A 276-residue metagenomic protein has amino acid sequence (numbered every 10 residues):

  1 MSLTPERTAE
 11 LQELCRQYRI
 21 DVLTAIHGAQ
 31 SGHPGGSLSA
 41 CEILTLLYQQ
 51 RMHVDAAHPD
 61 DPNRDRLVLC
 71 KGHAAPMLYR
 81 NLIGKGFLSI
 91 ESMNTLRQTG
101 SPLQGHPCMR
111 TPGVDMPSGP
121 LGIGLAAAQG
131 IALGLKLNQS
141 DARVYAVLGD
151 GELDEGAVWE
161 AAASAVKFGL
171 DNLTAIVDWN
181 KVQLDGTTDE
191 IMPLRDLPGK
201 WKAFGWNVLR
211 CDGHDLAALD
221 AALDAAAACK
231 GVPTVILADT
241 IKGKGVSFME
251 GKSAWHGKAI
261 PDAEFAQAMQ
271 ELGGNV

Functional and structural regions predicted by a protein language model:
M1-Y18: N-terminal hydrophobic or amphipathic helices/low-complexity stretches enriched in small/hydrophobic/Pro/Gly
C15-S31, D178-N180: N-terminal capping segment at the start of a domain
V22-A25, S37-K167: Cofactor-binding active-site loop characterized by glycine-rich and histidine/acidic residues
H33, H73, Q104-H106, H214 (+1 more regions): Histidine-centered active-site/metal-ligand motif
D65-L67, A142-A146, L173, V232-T240: Generic beta-sheet signal
P76, L153-D154, V182-Q183, K242-S247: Short, active-site-adjacent cap segments at secondary-structure transitions
G113, P117-P120, G124-A228: Thiamine diphosphate
L216-V276: Glycine/aspartate-rich loop-and-adjacent alpha/beta segment that forms the canonical ThDP
